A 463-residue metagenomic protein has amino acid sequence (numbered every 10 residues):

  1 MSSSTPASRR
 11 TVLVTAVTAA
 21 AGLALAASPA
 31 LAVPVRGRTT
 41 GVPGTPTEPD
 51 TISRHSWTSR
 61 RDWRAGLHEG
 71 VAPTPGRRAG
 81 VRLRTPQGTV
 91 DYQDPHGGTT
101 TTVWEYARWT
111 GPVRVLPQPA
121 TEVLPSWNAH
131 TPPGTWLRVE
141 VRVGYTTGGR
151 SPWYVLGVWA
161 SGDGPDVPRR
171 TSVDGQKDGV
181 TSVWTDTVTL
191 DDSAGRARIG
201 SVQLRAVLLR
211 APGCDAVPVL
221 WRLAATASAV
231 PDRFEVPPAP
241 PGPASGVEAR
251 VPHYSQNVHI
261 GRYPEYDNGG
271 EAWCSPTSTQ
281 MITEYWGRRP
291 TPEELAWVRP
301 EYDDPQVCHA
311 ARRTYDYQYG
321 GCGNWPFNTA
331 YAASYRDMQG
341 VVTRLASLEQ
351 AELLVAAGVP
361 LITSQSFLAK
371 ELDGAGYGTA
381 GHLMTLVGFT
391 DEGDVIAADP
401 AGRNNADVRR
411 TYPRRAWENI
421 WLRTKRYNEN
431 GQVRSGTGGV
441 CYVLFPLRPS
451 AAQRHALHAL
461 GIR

Functional and structural regions predicted by a protein language model:
M1-A7, A19-L25: N-terminal secretory signal peptides
S8-L13: N-terminal export leaders
A24-P43: C-terminal region of N-terminal signal peptides and the immediate post-cleavage residues of exported proteins
A26-L31, T102-Y106, G111, R299-I462: Conserved active-site-adjacent core of cysteine acyl-enzyme catalytic domains
T51-S53, W57, R61-T102, V115-Q118 (+11 more regions): Noncatalytic regulatory segments and standalone regulatory/sensor domains
R54, V207-G321, I462-R463: Active-site-adjacent structural segments surrounding the nucleophilic cysteine of cysteine proteases and isopeptidases
P119-T131: A short beta-strand element within beta-rich, extracytoplasmic domains of secreted/secretory-pathway proteins
